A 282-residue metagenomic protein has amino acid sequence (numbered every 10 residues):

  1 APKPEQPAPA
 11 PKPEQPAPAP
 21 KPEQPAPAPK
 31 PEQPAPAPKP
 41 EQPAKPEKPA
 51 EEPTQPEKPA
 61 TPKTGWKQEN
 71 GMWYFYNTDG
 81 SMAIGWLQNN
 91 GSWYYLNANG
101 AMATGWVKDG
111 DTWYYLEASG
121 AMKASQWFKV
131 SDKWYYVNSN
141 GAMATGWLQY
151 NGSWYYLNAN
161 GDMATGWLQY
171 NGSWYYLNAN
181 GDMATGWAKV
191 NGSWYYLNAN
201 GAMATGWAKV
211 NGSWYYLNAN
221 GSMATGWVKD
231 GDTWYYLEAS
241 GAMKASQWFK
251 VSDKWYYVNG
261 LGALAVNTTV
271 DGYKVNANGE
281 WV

Functional and structural regions predicted by a protein language model:
A1-V282: Extracellular adhesion/carbohydrate-binding repeat motifs centered on closely spaced tryptophans
